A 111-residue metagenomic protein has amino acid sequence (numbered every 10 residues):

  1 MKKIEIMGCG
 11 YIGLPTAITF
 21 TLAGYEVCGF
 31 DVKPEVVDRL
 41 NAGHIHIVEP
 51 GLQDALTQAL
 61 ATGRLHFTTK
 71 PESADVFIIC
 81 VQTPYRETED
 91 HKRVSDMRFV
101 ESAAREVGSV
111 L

Functional and structural regions predicted by a protein language model:
M1-L111: Structural/interface elements that position substrates and couple domains in central-metabolism enzymes
